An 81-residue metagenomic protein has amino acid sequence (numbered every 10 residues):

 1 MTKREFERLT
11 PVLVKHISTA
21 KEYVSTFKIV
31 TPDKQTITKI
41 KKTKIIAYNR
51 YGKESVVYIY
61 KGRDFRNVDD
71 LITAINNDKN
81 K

Functional and structural regions predicted by a protein language model:
M1-K3, Q35: Glycine-centered signal
F6: Short gly/ser-rich loop at a beta-strand->alpha-helix junction or flexible surface loop bordering the NTP-binding
P11-H16: Short secondary-structure junctions
I17-D70, A74: Acidic, low-complexity, intrinsically disordered interaction modules
N77-K81: Short acidic DE-rich linear segments
